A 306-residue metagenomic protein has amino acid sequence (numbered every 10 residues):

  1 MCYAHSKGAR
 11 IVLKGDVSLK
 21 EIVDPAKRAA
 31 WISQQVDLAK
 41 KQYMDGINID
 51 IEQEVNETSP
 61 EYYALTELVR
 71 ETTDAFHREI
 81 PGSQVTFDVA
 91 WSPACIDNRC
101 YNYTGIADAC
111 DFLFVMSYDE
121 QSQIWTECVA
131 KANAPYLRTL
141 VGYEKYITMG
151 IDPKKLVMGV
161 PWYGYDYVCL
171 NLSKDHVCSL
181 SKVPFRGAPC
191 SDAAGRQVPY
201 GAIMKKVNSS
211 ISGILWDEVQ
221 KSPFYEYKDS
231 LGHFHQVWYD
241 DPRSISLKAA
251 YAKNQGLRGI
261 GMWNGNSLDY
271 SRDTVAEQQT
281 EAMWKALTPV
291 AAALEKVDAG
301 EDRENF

Functional and structural regions predicted by a protein language model:
M1-A39, Q278-V297: Glycan-recognition patch characteristic of GH18 chitinases/ENGases and related GlcNAc/peptidoglycan-binding proteins
M1-G8, A39-Y43, Y103-C110, K253: Acidic (Asp/Glu)-rich catalytic clusters
Y3, Q34-K41, E71, A75 (+3 more regions): A generic secondary-structure signal
A9-G15, I47-I49, V85-F87, L113-V115 (+3 more regions): Hydrophobic faces of well-ordered beta-strands that scaffold small-molecule active sites in alpha/beta enzyme cores
D24-K41, P93-T104, D240-K253: Short, acidic/polar
S33, D50-K205: Substrate-binding surface in catalytic domains of secreted glycosidases
D50-D74, P81-F87, W91, Q236-F306: Active-site and adjacent substrate-binding regions of carbohydrate-active enzymes
V160-Y251, E277-F306: Glycan-binding loop/region signatures in secreted carbohydrate-active enzymes
